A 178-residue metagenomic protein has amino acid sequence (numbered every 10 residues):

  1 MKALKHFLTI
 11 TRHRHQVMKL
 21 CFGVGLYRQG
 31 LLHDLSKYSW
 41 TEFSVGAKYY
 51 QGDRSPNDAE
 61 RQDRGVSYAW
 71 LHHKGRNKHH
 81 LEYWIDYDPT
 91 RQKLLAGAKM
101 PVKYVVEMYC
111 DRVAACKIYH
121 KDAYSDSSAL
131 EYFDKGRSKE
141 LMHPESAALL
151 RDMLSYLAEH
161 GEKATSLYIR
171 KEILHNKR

Functional and structural regions predicted by a protein language model:
M1-R178: Metal-dependent phosphohydrolase cores
